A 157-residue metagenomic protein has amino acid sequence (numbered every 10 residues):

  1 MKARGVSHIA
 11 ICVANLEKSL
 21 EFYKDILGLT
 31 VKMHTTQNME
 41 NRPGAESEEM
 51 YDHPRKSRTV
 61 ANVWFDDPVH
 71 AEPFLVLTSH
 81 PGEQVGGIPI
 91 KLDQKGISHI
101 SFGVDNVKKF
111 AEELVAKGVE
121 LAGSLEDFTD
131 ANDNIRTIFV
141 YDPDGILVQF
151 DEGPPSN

Functional and structural regions predicted by a protein language model:
K2, I11, H34, F102-N157: Vicinal oxygen chelate
H8, I97-H99: Eukaryotic phosphotyrosine signaling hubs
C12-A71, D133, F139: Core segments of cupin and vicinal oxygen chelate
S19, H99-F102: Active-site scaffold segments
E40-E48, E83-I88, G123: A short, acidic/glycine-rich surface segment
P68, F74-S79: Helix-adjacent hinge/juxtasegments
L77-G82, G153: Acetyl-CoA-dependent GNAT
D93: Long, charged/polar, surface-exposed segments that mediate recognition or autoinhibition
